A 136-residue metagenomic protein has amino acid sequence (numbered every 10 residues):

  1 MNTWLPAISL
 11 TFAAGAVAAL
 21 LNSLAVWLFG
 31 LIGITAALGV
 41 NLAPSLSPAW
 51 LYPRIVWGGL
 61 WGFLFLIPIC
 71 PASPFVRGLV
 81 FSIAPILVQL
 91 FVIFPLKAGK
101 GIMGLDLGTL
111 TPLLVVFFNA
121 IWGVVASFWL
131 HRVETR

Functional and structural regions predicted by a protein language model:
M1-R136: Juxtamembrane/disordered regions of integral membrane proteins
